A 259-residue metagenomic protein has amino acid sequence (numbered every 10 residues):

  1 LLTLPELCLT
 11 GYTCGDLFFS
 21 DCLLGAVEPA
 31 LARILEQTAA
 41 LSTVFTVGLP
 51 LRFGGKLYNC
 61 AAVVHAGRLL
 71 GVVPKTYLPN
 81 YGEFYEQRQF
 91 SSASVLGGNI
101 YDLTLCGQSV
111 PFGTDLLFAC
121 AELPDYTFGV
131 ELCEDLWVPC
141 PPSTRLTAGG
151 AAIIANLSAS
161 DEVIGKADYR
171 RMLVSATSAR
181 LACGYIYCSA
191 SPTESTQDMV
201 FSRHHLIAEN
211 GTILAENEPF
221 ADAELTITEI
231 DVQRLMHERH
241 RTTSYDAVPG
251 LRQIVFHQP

Functional and structural regions predicted by a protein language model:
L1-P259: Enzyme catalytic cores with a strong preference for nitrogen-chemistry domains
